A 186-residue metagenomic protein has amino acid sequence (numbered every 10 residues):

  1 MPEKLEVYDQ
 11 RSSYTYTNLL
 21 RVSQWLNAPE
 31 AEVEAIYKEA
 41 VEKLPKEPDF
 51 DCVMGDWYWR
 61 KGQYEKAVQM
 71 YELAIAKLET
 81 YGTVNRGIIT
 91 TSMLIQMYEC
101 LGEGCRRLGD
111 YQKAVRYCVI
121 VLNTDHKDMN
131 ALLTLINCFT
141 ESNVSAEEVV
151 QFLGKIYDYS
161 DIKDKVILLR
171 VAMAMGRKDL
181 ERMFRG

Functional and structural regions predicted by a protein language model:
P2-S12, E39-K43, K77-S92: Flexible helix-coil transition and linker loops at the boundaries of alpha-helical arrays
S12, E47, Y81, L94 (+2 more regions): Residue-level recognition of tetratricopeptide repeat
T15, F50, V84, M97 (+2 more regions): TPR alpha-solenoid repeat register
Q24-W25, C52, W59, R106 (+1 more regions): Position-specific recognition of the canonical hydrophobic site in helix A of tetratricopeptide repeat
N27-A28, G62, G109, N143-V144 (+1 more regions): Residue-level detector of the short coil/turn that links helix A to helix B within each tetratricopeptide repeat
V33, A67, A114, E148-V149 (+1 more regions): Single-residue signature of alpha-solenoid repeat helices
